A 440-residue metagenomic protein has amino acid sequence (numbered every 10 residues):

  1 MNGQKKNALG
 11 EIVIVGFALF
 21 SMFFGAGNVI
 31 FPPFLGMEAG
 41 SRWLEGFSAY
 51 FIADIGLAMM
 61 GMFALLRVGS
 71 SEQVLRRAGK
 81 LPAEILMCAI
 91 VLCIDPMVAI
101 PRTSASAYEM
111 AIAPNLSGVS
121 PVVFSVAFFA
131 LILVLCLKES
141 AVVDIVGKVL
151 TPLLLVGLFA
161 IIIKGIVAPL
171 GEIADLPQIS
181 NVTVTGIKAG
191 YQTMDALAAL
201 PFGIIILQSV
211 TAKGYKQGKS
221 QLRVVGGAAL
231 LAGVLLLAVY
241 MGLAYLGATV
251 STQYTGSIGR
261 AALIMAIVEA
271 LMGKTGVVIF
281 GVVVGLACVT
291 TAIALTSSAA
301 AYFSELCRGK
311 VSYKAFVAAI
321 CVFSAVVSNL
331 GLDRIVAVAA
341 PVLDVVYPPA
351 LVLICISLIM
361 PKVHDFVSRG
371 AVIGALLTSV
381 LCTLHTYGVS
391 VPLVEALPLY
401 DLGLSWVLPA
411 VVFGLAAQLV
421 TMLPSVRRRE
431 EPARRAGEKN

Functional and structural regions predicted by a protein language model:
I14-F24, I163-L170, I179-L246, I279-C288 (+2 more regions): Hydrophobic, membrane-embedded alpha-helices of multi-pass small-molecule transporters
L35, A105-S120, T211-A212, A292-A319: Helix-loop-helix connectors at the membrane interface of multi-pass transporters/channels
M37, L65-V74, F129-L150, A212-Y215 (+3 more regions): Membrane-water interface regions at transmembrane-helix termini and the short interhelical loops of multi-pass membrane
G56, M60, L153-K164, G227-S251 (+2 more regions): Selective recognition of specific alpha-helical transmembrane segments in multi-pass small-molecule
E72-Q73, V239-V289, E305, P341-L343: TM-loop-TM module centered on a large, flexible mid-protein loop between adjacent transmembrane helices in multi-pass
A99-S104, V277-R308, V372: Membrane-helix boundary/coupling elements in multi-pass transport proteins
L137-G165, A339-L351, G370-L377: Membrane-interface loop-to-helix entry segments
I161, A168, D365-N440: A generic transmembrane alpha-helix motif of multi-pass inner-membrane proteins
